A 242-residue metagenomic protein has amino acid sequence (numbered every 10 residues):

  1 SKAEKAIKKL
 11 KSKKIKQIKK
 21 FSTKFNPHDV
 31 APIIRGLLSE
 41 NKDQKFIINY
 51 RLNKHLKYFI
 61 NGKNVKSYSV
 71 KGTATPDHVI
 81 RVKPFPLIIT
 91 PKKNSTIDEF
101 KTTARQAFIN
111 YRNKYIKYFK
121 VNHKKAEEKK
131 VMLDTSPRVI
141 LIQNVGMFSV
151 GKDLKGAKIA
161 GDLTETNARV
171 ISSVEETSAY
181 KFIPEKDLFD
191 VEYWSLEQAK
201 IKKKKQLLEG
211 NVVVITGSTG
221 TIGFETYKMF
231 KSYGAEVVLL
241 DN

Functional and structural regions predicted by a protein language model:
K2-L207: Domain-length cofactor-binding catalytic modules of enzymes
E209-V212: Phosphate-coordination loops involved in phosphoryl transfer and adenosine-cofactor binding
T216: Rossmann-fold scaffold of SDR-type NAD(P)-dependent oxidoreductases
T219-G220: Conserved glycine-rich cofactor-binding loop
G223-F224: N-terminal Rossmann-fold NAD(P) dinucleotide-binding loop
F230: Aromatic pocket-lining residues of Rossmann-like dinucleotide-binding sites
A235-N242: Conserved glycine-rich Rossmann-like NAD(P)H-binding loop of the short-chain dehydrogenase/reductase
